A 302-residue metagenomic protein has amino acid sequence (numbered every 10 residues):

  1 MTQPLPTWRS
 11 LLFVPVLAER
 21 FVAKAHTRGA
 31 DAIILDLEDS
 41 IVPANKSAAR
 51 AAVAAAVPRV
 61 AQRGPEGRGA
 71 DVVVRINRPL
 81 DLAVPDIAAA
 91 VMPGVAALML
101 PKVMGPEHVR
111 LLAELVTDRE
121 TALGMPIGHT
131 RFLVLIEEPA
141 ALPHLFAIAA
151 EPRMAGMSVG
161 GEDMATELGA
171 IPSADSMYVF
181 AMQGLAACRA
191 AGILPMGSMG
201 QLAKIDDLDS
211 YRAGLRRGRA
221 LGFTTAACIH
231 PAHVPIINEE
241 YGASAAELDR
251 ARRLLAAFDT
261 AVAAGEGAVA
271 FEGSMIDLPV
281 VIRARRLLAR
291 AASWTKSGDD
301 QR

Functional and structural regions predicted by a protein language model:
M1-R302: Expand to "…catalyze enediolate/carbanion chemistry for C-C bond making/breaking, isomerization, decarboxylation
